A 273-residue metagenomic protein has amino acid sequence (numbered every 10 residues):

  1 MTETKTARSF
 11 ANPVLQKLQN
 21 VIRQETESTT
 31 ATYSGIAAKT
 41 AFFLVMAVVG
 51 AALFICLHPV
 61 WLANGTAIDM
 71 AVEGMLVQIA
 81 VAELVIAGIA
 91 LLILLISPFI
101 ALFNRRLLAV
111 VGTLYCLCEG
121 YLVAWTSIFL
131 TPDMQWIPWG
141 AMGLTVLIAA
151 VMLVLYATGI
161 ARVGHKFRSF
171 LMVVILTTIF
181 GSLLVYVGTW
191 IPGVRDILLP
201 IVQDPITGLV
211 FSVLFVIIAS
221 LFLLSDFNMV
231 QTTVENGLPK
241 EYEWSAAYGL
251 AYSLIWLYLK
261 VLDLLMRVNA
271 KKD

Functional and structural regions predicted by a protein language model:
M1-D273: A hydrophobic alpha-helical transmembrane-helix feature that marks the membrane cores and membrane-interface segments
